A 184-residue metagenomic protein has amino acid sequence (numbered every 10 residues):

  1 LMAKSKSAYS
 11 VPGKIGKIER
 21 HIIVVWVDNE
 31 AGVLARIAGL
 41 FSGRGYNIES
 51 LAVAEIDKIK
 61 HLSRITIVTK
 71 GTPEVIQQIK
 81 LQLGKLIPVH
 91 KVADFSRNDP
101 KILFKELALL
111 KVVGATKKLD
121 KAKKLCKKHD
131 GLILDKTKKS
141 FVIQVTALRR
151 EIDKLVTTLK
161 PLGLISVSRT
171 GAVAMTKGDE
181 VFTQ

Functional and structural regions predicted by a protein language model:
M2-S63, V68-Q184: Long, contiguous binding/interaction regions
